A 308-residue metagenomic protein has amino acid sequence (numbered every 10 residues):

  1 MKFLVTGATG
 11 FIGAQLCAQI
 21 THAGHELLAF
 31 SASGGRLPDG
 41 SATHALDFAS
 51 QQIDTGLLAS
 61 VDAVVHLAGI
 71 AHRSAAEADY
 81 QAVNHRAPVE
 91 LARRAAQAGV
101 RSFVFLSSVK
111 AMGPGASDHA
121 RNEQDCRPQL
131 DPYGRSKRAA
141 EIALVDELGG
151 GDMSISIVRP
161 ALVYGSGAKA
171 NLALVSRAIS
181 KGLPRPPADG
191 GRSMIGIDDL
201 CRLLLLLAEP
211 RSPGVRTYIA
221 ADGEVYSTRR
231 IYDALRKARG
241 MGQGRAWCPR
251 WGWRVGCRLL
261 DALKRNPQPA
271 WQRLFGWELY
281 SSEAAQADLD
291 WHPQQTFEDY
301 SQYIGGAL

Functional and structural regions predicted by a protein language model:
F3-A23: N-terminal Rossmann NAD(P)H-binding glycine-rich loop of SDR-like oxidoreductase domains
L46-E90, R94, A111-P114: NAD(P)H-binding glycine-rich loop region in Rossmannoid oxidoreductase-like domains and their noncatalytic homologs
L58, A284-D288, H292-L308: Amphipathic terminal alpha-helices
A82, A116-V163, P184-P187: Catalytic helix-loop patch of NAD(P)-dependent Rossmann-fold dehydrogenases
E90-P132: Conserved Rossmann-fold NAD(P)-dependent oxidoreductase catalytic core, especially the SDR/UDP-sugar
S176-D199, L203-L207, R211-S212, I219: A conserved pocket-lining segment of Rossmann-fold NAD(P)-dependent short-chain dehydrogenase/reductase
L206, P210-P267, E298, Q302-G305: Mid/C-terminal beta-alpha module of Rossmann-like enzyme folds, strongest in SDR-family dehydrogenases/epimerases
D233, G256-H292: Conserved C-terminal active-site "lid" loop/helix of NAD(P)H-dependent oxidoreductases that clamps the redox cofactor
